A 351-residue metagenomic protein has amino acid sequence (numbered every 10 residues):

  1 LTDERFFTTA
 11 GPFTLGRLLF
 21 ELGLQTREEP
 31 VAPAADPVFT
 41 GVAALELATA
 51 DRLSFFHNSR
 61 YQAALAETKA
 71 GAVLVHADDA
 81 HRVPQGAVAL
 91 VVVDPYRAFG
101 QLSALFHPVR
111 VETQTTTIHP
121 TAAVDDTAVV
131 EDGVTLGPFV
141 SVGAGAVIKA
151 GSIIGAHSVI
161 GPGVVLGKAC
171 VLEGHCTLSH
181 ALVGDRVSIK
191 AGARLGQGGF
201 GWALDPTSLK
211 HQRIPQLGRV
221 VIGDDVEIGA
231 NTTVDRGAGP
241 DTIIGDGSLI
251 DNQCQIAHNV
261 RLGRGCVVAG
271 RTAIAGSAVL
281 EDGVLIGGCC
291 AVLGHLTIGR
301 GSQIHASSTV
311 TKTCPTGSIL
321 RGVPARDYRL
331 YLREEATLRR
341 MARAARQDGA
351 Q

Functional and structural regions predicted by a protein language model:
L1-T121, R186, G192-A193, G198-Q212 (+2 more regions): Terminal amphipathic alpha-helical/low-complexity segments used for targeting or macromolecular assembly
F55, T117-D327: Structural signal for interior beta-strand "rungs" in well-ordered beta-sheet cores of soluble enzyme domains
